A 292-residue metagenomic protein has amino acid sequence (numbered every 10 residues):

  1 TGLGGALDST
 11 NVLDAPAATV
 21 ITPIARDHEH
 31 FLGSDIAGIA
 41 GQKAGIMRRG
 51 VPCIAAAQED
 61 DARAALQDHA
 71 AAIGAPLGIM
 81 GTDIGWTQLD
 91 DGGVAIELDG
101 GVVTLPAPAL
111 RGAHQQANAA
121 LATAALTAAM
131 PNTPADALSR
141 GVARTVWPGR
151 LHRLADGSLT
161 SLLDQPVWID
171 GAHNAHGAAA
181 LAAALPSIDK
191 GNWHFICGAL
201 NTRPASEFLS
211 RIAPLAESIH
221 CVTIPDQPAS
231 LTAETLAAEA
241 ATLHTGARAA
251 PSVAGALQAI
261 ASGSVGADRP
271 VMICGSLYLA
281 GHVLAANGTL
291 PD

Functional and structural regions predicted by a protein language model:
T1-L7, D268: Glycine-rich phosphate-binding loop used to anchor ATP phosphates in small-molecule kinases, encompassing both
L7-V20, I24-D27, G38, G101-S218: Nucleotide phosphate-binding/pyrophosphate-handling subdomain across enzymes that bind or process nucleotide phosphates
P16-P106, A119-S139: Acidic, Mg2+-coordinating active-site environments of NTP-dependent enzymes
G45-C53, I188-W193, L215-S218, G266-A267: Short, surface-exposed connector motifs at secondary-structure boundaries
A56-Q58, H69-L89, A109-A113, A135-T145 (+5 more regions): Beta-strand->loop->alpha-helix junctions that form or flank phosphate-binding loops in nucleotide-handling enzymes
E59-G78, L89-G92, P166-I169, L209-P270: C-terminal helical cap/extension that packs against the catalytic core of soluble nucleotide-cofactor enzymes
S276: Active-site-proximal loop/hinge segments that shape catalytic or ion-binding/gating pockets
